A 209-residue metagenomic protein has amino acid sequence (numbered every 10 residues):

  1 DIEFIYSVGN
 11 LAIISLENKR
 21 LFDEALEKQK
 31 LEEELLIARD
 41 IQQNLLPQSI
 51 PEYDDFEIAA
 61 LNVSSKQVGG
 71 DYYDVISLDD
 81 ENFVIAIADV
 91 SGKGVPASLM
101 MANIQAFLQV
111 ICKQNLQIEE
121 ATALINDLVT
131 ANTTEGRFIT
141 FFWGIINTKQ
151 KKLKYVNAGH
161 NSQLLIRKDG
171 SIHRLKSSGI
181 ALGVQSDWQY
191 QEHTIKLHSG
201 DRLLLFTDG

Functional and structural regions predicted by a protein language model:
D1-E17, N103, H198-S199: Amphipathic alpha-helical "output/dimerization" segments
N18-R20, N115: HAMP exit helix and analogous amphipathic coiled-coil linker helices
D23: Inter-helical turn/loop segments and adjacent helix faces that build the functional surface of alpha-helical bundle
L26-R202: … and, occasionally, acidic/histidine-rich disordered N-termini of signaling adaptors
